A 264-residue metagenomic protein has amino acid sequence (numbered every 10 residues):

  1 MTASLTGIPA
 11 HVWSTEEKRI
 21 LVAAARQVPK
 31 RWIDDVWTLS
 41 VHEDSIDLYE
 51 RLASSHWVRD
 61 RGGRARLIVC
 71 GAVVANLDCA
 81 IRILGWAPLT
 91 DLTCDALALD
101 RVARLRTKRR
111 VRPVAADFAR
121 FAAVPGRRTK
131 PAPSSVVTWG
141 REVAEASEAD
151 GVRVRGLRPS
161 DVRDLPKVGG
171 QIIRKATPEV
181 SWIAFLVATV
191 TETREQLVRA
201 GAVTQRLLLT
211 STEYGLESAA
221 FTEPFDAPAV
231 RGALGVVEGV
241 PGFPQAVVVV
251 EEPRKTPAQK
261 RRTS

Functional and structural regions predicted by a protein language model:
M1-S264: Acidic, surface-exposed loops and disordered segments
